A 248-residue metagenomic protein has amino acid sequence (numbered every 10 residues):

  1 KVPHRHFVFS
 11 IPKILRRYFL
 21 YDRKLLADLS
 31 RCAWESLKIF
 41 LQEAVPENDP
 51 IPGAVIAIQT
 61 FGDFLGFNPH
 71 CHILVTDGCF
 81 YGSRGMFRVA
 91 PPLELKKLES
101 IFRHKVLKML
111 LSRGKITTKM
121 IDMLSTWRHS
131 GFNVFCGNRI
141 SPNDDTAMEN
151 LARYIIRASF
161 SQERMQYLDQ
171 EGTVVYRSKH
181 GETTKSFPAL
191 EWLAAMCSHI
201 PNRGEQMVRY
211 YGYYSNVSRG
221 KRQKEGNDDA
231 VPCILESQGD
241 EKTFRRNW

Functional and structural regions predicted by a protein language model:
K1-W248: Beta->alpha loop/short-helix hinge microenvironment recognizer with preference for catalytic Tyr/His contexts
